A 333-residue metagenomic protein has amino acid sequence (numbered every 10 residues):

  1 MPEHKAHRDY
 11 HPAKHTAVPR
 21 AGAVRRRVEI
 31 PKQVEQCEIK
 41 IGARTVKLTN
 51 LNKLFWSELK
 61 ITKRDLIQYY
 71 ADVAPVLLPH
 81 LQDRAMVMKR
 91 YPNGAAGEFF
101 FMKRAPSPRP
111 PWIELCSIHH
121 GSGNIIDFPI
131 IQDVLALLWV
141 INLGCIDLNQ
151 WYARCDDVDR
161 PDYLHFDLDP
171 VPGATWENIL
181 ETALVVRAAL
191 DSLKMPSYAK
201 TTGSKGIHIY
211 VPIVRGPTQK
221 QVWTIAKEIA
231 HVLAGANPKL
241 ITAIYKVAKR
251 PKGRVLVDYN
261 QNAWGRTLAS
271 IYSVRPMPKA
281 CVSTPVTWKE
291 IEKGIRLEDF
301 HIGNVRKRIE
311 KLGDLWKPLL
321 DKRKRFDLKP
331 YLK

Functional and structural regions predicted by a protein language model:
M1-I61, D65-I67, L78, Q82-D83 (+5 more regions): C-terminal accessory nucleic-acid interaction domains of nucleic acid-metabolism proteins
I41, G203-S204: Core structural elements
F55-W56, A95-E98, P108, A174 (+2 more regions): Flexible loop/turn segments at secondary-structure boundaries
R84-C116: Polyanion/phosphate-binding surface patch
M88-Y91, S197-G203, I244-A248: Short beta-strand
P129-T202, I213-V222: Signature for HUH/AEP ssDNA processing cores
H208-V214, V255-Y259: A short beta-strand motif that forms the metal-chelation/ATP-contact edge of phosphoryl-transfer active sites
